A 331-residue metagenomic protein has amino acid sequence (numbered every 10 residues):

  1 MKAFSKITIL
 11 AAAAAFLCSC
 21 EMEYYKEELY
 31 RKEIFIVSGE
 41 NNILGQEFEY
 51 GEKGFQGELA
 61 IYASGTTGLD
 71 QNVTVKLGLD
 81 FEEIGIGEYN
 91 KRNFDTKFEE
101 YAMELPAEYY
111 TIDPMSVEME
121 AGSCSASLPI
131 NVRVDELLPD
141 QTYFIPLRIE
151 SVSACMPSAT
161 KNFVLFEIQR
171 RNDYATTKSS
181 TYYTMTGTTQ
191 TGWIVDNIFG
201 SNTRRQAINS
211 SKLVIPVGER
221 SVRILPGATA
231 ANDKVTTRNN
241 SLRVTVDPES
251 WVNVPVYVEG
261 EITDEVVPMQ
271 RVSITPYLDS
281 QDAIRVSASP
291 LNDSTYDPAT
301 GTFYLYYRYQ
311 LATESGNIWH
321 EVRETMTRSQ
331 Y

Functional and structural regions predicted by a protein language model:
M1-I9: Bacterial N-terminal signal peptides that target proteins for export
F16-S19: C-terminal motif of bacterial Sec signal peptides marking the signal peptidase cleavage site
E21-E118, S127-F144, E150-Y331: Intrinsically disordered, low-complexity regulatory regions in eukaryotic proteins
